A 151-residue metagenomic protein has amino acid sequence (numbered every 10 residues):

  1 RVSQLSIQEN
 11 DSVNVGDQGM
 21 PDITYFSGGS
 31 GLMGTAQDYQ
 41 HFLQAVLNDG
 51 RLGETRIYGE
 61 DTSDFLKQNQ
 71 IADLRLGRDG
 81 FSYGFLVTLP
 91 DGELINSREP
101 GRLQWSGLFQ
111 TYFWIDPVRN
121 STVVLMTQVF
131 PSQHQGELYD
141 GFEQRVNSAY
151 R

Functional and structural regions predicted by a protein language model:
R1-P100: Short, surface-exposed loop or secondary-structure junction motifs that flank catalytic or metal-binding residues
F42, V123, Q135: Active-site-proximal flexible loops/turns
G101, R119: Active-site beta-strand/loop architecture of penicillin-binding DD-peptidases
Q104: Short, structured beta-strand/loop micro-motifs enriched in basic residues and often containing a Trp
G107-F109: Short, small/polar residue-rich loop motifs at catalytic or cofactor-binding pockets
F113-W114, N120-V129: Short, well-ordered beta-strand elements
V129-D140: A short acidic/glycine-rich loop-to-helix N-cap element
L138-R151: Surface-exposed amphipathic alpha-helical segments
